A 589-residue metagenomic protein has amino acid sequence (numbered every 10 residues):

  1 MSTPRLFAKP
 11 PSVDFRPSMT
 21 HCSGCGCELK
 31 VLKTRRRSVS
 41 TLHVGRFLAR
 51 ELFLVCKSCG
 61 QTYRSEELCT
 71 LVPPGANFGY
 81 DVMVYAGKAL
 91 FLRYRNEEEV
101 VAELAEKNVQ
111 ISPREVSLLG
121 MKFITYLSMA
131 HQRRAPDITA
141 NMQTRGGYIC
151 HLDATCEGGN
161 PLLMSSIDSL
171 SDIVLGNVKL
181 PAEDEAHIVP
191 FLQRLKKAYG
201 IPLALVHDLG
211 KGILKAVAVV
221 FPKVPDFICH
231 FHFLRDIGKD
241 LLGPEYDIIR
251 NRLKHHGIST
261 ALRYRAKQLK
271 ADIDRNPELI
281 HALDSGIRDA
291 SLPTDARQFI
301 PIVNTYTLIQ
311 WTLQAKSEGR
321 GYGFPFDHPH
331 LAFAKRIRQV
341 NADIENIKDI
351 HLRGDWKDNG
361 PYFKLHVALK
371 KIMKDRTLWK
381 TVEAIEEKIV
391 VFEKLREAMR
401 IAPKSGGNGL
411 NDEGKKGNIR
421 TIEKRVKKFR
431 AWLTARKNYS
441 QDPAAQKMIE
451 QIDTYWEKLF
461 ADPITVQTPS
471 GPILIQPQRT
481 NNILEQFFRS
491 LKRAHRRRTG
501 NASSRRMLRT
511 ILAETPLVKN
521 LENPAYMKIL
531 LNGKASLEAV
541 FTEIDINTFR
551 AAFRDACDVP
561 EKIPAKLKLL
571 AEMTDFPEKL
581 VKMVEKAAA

Functional and structural regions predicted by a protein language model:
A8-M19, V44-R50: Short, flexible, mixed-charge glycine/proline-rich loop motifs that serve as phosphate/nucleic-acid-contacting
S23-G24, S58: Short, cysteine/histidine-rich loop/knuckle motifs that typically chelate Zn2+
L29-F91, R145: Basic, short loop/linker segments at the boundary and entry of helix-turn-helix/winged-helix-like folds
K30-V31, E106-V206, G210-V224, H230 (+4 more regions): RNase H-like nuclease fold core
S65-E66, D172-N177, R497-T499: Short small-residue beta-strand/loop micro-motif enriched in glycine and branched aliphatics
L92-L104: Short, charged amphipathic recognition helices of the HTH superfamily and cognate SANT/SANTA-like modules
H207, L214, I258-A589: Acidic/histidine-rich catalytic cores and adjacent linkers of DNA breakage/strand-transfer/modification proteins
F231-H255, I475-K492: RNase H-like two-metal-ion nuclease catalytic core shared by retroviral integrases and related mobile-element nucleases
